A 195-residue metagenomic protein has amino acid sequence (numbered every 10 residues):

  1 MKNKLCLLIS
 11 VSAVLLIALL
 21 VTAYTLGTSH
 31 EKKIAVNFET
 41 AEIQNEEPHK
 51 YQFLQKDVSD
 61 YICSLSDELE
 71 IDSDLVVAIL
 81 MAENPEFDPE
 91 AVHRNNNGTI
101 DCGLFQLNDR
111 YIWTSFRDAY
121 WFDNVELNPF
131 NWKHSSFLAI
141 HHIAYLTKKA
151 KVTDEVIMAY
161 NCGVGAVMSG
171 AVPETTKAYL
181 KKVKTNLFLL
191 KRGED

Functional and structural regions predicted by a protein language model:
M1-L15: N-terminal Sec-pathway targeting helices
L5, I17, H30-K32: Generic short amphipathic/hydrophobic targeting helices enriched at N-termini, encompassing Sec-type signal peptides
L7-I9, V21, N37-F38: Intrinsically disordered, low-complexity segments enriched in polar/charged small residues
L15-L26: Hydrophobic alpha-helical membrane-insertion segments, chiefly the h-region of N-terminal signal peptides
G27-D195: Catalytic glycan-binding domains that act on GlcNAc-containing polysaccharides
